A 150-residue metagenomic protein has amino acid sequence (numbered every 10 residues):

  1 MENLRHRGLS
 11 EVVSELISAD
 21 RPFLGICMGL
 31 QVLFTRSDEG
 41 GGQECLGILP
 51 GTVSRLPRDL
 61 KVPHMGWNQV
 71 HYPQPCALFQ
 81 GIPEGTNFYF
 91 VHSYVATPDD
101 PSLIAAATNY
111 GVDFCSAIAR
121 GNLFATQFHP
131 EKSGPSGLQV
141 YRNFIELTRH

Functional and structural regions predicted by a protein language model:
M1-M65: Cysteine-nucleophile active-site neighborhood
S14-S18, T52-H150: Amide-donor transfer/coupling interface in amidating biosynthetic enzymes
